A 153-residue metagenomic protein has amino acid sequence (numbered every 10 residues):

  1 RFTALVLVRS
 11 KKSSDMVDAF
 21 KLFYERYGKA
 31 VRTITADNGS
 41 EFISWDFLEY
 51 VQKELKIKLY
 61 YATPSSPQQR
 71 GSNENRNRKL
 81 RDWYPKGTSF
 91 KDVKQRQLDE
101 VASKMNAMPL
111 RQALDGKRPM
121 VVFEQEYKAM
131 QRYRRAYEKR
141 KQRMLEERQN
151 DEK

Functional and structural regions predicted by a protein language model:
R1-V6, Y61, K86: Short small-residue beta-strand/loop micro-motif enriched in glycine and branched aliphatics
T3, D15, F42-W45: Short acidic/glycine-rich loop or secondary-structure boundary segments that cap or lie
L5-G28: Active-site beta-loop-alpha junctions of metal-dependent nucleic acid enzymes, especially the RNase H-like/DDE
L5-V6, T33-D37: Short catalytic-loop micro-motif centered on adjacent basic/acidic residues
K11-K12, L22, Y50-I57: Active/binding-pocket-proximal capping segment
K29-A30, I57-K58: Loop/turn elements at helix/coil->beta-strand transitions in domains of secreted/extracellular proteins
A36-N38, W45-Q52, L59-D82, K91-S103: RNase H-like two-metal-ion nuclease catalytic core shared by retroviral integrases and related mobile-element nucleases
K86-K153: C-terminal domain-tail junction helix/linker
